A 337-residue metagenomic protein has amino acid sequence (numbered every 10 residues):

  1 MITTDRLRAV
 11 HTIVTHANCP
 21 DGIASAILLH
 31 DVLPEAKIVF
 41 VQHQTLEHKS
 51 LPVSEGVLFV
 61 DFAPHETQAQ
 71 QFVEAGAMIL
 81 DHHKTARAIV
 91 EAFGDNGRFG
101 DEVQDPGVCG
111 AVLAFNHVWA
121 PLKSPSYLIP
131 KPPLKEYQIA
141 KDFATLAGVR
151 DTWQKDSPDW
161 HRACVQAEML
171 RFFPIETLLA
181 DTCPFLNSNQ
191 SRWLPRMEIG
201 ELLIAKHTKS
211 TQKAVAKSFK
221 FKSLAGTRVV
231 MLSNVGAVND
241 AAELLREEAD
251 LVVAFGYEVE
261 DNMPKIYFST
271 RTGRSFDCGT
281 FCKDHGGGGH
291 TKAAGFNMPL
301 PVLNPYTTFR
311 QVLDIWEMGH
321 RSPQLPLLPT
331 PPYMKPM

Functional and structural regions predicted by a protein language model:
M1-E168, I204-M337: Replace "Mg2+/Mn2+-dependent" with "divalent metal-dependent
A163-T182: Amphipathic alpha-helical "recognition" segments
E176-K206: Long, charge-rich alpha-helical interaction segments
